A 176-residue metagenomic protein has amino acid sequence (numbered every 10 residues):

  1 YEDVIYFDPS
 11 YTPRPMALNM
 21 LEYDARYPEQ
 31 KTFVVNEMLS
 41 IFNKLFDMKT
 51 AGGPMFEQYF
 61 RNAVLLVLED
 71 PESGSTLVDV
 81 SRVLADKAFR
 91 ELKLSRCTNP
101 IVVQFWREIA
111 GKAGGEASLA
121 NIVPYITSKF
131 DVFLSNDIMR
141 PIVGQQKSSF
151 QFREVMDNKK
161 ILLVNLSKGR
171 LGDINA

Functional and structural regions predicted by a protein language model:
Y1-A176: P-loop NTPase motor domains
